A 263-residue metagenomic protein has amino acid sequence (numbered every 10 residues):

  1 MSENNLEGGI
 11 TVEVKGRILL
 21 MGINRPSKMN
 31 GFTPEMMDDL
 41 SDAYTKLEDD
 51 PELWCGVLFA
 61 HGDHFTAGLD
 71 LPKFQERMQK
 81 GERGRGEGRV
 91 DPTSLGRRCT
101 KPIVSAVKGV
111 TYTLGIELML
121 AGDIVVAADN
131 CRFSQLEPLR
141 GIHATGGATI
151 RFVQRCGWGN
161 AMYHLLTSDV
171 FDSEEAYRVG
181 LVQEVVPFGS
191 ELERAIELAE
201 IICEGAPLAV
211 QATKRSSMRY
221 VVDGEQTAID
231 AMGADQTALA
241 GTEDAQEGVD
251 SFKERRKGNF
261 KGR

Functional and structural regions predicted by a protein language model:
M1-H61, R77: Conserved CoA-thioester-binding segment of acyl-CoA-metabolizing enzymes
M1-L6, D250-R263: Terminal low-complexity tails and localization/encapsulation signals of metabolic enzymes
P26, V126-C131, S173, V182-D230 (+2 more regions): C-terminal long alpha-helix characteristic of the crotonase
E52, F59-R98, T111, L139-G141 (+1 more regions): Glycine- (often His-adjacent) and acidic-residue-rich active-site loop that binds/positions the CoA thioester
D91-T100, A106, Y112-L166, V179 (+1 more regions): CoA-thioester-processing core
S168-E175: Acidic, divalent-metal-coordinating active-site segment for phosphoryl/phosphodiester hydrolysis, typified by short
